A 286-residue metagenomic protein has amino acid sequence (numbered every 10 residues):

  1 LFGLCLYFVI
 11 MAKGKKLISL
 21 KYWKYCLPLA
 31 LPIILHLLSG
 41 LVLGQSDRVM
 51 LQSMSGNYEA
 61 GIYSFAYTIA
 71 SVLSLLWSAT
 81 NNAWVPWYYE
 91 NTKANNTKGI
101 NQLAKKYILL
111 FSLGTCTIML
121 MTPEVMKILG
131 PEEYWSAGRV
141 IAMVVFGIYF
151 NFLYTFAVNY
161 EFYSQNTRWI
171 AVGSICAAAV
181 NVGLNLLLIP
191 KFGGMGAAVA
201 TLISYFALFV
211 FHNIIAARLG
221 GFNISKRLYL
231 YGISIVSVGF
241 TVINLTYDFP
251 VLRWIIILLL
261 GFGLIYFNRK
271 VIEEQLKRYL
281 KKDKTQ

Functional and structural regions predicted by a protein language model:
L1-F2, R168, I175-V210, N244-L258: Membrane-interface helix-loop junctions in multi-pass transport and translocation proteins
F2-L6, W77-T80, N101-N151, V182-K191: Alpha-helical transmembrane segments of multi-pass membrane transport and lipid-handling proteins
G3-G44, A83, W87-K98, G220-G232 (+1 more regions): Interhelical loop/hinge segments that connect adjacent transmembrane helices in multipass membrane
G14, V145-C176, A216-R218: Membrane-interface junctions at transmembrane-helix termini in multi-pass inner-membrane proteins
Y25-L29, I33, L51-S71, W135-R139: Interfacial/gating helices of multi-pass transporter permease domains
R48-V49, E59-W77, K105-K106, G147 (+1 more regions): Alpha-helical transmembrane segments of polytopic membrane transporters and translocases
A70-K105, V158-Y163: Helix-loop junctions and terminal segments of transmembrane helices in multi-pass membrane transport/translocation
I243-Q286: Membrane-proximal transmembrane or re-entrant/amphipathic helices at the cytosolic face
